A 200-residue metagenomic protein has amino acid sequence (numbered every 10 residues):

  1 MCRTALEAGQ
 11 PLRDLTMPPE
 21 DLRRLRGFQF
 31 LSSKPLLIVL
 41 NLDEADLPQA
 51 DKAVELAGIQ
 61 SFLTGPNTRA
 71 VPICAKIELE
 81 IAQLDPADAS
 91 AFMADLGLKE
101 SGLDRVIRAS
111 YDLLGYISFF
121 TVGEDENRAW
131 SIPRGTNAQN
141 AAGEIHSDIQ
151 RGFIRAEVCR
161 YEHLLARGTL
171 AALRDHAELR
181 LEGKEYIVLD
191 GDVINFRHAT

Functional and structural regions predicted by a protein language model:
M1-L189, I194-T200: C-terminal-of-GTPase-core extension/linker across diverse P-loop GTPases
